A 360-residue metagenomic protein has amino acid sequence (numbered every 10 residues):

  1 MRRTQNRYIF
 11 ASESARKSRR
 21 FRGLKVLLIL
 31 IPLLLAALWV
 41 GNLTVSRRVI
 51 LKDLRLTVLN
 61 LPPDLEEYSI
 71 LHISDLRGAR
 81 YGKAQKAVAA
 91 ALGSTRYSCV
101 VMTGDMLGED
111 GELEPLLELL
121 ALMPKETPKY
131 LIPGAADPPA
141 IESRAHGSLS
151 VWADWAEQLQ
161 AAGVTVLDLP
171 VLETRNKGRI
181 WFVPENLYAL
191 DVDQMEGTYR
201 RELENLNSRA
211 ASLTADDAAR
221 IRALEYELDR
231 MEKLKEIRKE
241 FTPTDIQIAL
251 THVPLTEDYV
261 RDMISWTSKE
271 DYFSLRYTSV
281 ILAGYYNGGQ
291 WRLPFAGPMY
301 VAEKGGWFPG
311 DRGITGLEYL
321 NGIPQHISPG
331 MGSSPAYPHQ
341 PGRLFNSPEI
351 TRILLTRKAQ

Functional and structural regions predicted by a protein language model:
M1-R22: N-terminal Lys/Arg-rich, disordered targeting/topogenic segments
L33-L119: N-terminal active-site segment of His-dependent metallophosphoesterases
T57-L71, V164-T165, P170-P184, T198-S208 (+4 more regions): Beta-strand-turn-beta hairpins that frame and shape the catalytic cleft of phosphate-ester-processing enzymes
H72-S74, C99-D105, K129-A135, L167-P170 (+3 more regions): Active-site neighborhood of phospho(di)ester-bond hydrolases with catalytic His/Asp-centered motifs
G78-K83, G108-G111, A135-E142, D168-N176 (+5 more regions): Active-site environment of divalent metal-dependent phosphoester hydrolases
Q85-R175, S274: Core catalytic region of metal-dependent phosphoesterases/phosphodiesterases, especially metallo-beta-lactamase-like
A121, L255-P348: Conserved beta-sheet core of the metallophosphoesterase superfamily
I141-R144, L149, A161-A162, N176-L250 (+3 more regions): Binuclear metal-dependent hydrolase catalytic cores centered on His/Asp/Glu-rich metal-binding motifs
